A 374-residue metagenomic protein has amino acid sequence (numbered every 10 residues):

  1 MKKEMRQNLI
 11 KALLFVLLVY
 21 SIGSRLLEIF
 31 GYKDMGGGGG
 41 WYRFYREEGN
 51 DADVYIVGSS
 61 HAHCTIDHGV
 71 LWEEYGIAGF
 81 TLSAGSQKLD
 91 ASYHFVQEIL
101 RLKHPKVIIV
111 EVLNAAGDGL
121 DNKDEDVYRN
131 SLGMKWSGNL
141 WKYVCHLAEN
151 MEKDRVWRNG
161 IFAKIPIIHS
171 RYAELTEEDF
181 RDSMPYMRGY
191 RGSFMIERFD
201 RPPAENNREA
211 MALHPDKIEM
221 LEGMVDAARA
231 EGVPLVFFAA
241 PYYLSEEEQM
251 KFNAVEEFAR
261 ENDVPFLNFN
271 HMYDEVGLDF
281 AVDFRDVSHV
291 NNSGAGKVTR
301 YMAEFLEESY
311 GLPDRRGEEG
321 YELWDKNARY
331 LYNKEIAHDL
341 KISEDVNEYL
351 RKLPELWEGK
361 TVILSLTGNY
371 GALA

Functional and structural regions predicted by a protein language model:
Q7-E28: Hydrophobic membrane-insertion alpha-helices, especially the h-region of bacterial N-terminal signal peptides
I29-N50: Alpha-helical transmembrane signal-anchor/signal-peptide segments
V57, H61-H146: Membrane-embedded segments
V57-S60, L82-G85, E111-L113, F238-Y242 (+2 more regions): Active-site-proximal beta-strand/loop segments in catalytic clefts of secreted hydrolases
S86-D90, L213-K217, Y243-M250: Acidic-and-aromatic substrate-binding clefts and catalytic sites of carbohydrate-active enzymes
E125-V233, R315-A337: Secreted/periplasmic serine-hydrolase-like ester/acetyl group-modifying domain
Q249-W324: C-terminal regions of proteins
I336-A374: Short acidic-hydrophobic catalytic motif
